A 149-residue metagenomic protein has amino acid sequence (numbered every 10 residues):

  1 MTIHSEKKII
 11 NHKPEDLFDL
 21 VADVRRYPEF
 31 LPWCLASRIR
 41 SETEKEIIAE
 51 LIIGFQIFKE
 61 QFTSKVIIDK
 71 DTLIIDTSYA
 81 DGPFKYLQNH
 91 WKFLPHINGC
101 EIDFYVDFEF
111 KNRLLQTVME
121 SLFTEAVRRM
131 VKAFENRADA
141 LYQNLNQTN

Functional and structural regions predicted by a protein language model:
M1-K45, N98, N149: Hydrophobic ligand-binding cavity/cleft-lining segments
S5-K8, A49-L51, W91, F104-V106: A structural signal for short, well-ordered beta-strand segments
N11-D16, L73-S78, E120: Short, charged low-complexity linear motifs
P28-E29, A36-T43, G54-E101, D107-E109 (+3 more regions): Hydrophobic-ligand binding "helix-grip"
F110, L114-N149: A conserved amphipathic terminal alpha-helix motif
